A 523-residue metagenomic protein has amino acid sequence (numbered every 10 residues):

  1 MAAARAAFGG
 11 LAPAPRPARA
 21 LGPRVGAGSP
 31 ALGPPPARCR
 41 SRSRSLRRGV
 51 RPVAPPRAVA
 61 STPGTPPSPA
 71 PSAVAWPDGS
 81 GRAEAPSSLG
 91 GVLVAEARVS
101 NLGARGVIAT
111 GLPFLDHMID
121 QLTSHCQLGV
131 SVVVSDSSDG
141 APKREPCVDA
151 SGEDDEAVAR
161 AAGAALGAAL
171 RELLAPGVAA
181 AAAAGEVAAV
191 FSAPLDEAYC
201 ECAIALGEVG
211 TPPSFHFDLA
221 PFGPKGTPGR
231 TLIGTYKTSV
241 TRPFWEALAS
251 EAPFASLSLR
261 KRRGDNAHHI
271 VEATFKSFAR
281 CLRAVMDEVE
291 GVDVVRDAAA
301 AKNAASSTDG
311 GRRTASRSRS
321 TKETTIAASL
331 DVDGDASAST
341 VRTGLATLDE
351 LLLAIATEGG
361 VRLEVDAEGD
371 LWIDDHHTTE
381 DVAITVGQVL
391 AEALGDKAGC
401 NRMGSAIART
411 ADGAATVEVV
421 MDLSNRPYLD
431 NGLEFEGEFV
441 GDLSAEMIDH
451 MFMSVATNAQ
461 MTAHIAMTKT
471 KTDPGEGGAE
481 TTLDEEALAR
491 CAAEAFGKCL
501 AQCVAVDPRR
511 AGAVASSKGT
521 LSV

Functional and structural regions predicted by a protein language model:
M1-C39: N-terminal chloroplast transit peptides
A3-A4, R48, V53-A75: N-terminal mitochondrial targeting presequences
R24, R48-R51, R57, R319 (+1 more regions): Basic side chains
S41-S45: Phospho-regulated RS/SR low-complexity segments
T62-V523: Structural preference for solvent-exposed beta-strand-turn elements and adjacent flexible terminal/loop segments within
